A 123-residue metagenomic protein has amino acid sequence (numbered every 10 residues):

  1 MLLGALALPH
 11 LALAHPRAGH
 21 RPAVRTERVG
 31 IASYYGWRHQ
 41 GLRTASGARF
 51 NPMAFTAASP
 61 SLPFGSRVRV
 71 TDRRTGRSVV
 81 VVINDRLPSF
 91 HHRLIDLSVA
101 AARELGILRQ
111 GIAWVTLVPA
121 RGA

Functional and structural regions predicted by a protein language model:
L2-A123: Secreted/periplasmic proteins
